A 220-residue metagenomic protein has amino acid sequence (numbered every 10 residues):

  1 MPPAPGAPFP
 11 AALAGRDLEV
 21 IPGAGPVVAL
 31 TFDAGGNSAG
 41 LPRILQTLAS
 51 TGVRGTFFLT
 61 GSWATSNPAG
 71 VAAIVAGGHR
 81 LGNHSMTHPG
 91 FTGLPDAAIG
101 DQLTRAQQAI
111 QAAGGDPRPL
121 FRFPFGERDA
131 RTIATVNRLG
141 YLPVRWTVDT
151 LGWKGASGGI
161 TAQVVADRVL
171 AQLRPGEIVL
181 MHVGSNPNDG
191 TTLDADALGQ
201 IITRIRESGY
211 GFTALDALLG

Functional and structural regions predicted by a protein language model:
M1-L94, A98-A112, R118: Active-site beta->alpha N-cap acidic-glycine motif
R43, T65, T87-G211, L215-G220: Catalytic domains of cell-wall/extracellular-matrix polysaccharide-remodeling enzymes, centered on de-N-acetylation
